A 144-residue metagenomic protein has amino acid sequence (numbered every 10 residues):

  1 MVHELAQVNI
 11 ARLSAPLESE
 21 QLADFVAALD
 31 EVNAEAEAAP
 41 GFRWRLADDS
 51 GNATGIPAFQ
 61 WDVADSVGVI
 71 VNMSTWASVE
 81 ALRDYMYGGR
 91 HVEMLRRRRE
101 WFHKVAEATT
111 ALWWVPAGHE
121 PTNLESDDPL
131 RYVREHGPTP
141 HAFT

Functional and structural regions predicted by a protein language model:
M1-V69, A106-T144: Short S/T/G/P-rich N-terminal loop/turn motif that feeds into the first structured element of a domain
S19, S66-G68, V79-A108: An amphipathic, aromatic/His-enriched active-site/gating alpha helix that lines ligand/cofactor pockets
G51-A53, A77-L82: Short, charged/polar surface micro-motifs in flexible loops or helix N-caps
N72-T75: Generic transmembrane alpha-helix motif of multi-pass integral membrane proteins
